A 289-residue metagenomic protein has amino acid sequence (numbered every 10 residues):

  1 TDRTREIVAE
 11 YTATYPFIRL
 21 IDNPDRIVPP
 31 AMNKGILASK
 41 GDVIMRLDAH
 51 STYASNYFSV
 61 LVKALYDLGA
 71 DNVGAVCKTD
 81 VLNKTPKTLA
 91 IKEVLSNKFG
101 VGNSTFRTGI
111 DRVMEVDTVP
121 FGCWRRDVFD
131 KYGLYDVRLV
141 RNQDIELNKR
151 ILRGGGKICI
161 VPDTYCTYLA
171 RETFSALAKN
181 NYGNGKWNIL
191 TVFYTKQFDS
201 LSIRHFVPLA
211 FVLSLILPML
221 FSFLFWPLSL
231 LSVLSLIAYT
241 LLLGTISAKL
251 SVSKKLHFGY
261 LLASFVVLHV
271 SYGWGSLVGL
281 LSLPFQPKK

Functional and structural regions predicted by a protein language model:
T1-E6, D25, D48-T52: A conserved acidic beta->alpha catalytic loop
R5, A9, V28-L37, N148-K149: Short, conserved alpha-helix that lines the donor NDP-sugar binding/gating region of sugar-transfer enzymes
L20-S39, V60: Glycine-rich, basic loop-to-helix element that forms the pyrophosphate-binding segment of sugar-nucleotide handling
I44: Short aromatic/hydrophobic "clamp" motif used to bind/position activated sugar donors
N56-L89, E93, Y165, L169: Conserved donor NDP-sugar-binding/catalytic core segment of glycosyltransferases
T79, G102-D127, L139-V140, E146 (+3 more regions): A recurrent flexible, glycine/aromatic-enriched loop bordering the glycosyltransferase active site that acts as
V81, D136-D199: Catalytic donor/gating beta->alpha subdomain of glycosyltransferases that bind UDP-sugars
A210-F285: Membrane-embedded multi-pass helical conduit in multi-pass membrane proteins, especially envelope-biosynthetic
